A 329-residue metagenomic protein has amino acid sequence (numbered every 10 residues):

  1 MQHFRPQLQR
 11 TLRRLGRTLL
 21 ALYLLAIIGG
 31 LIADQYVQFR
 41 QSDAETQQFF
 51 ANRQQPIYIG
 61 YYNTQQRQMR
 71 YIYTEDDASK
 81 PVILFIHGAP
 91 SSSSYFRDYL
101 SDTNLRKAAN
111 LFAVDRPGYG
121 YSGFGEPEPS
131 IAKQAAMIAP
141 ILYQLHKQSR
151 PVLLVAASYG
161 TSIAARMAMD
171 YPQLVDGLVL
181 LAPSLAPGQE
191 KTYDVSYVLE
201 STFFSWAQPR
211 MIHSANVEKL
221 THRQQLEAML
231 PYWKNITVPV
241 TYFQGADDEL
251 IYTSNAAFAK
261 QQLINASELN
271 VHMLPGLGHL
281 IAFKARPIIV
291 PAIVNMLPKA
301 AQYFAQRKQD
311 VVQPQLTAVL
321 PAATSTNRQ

Functional and structural regions predicted by a protein language model:
G16-Y61: An N-terminal hydrophobic leader/cap segment in hydrolases
A89-S101: The serine-hydrolase catalytic nucleophile loop
N104-G123: Conserved alpha/beta-hydrolase
A135-R150: Conserved acidic catalytic loop of the alpha/beta-hydrolase fold
S162-A165, M169, L178-F204: Flexible "cap/lid" loop of the alpha/beta hydrolase fold
I236, Y242-Q244: Short beta-strand/loop motif that positions the catalytic acidic residue of the alpha/beta-hydrolase fold
E249-N255: Conserved alpha/beta-hydrolase "acid-adjacent" motif
L277-R286: Catalytic histidine-centered segment of alpha/beta-hydrolase-like enzymes
